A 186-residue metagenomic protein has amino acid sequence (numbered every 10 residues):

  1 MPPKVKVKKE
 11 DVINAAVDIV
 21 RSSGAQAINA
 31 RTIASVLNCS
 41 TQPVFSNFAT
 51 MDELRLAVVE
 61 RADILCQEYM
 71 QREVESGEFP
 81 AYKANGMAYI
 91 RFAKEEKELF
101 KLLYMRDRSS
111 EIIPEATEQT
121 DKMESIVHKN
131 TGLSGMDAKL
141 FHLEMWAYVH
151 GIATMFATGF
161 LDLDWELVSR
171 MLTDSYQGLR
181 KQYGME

Functional and structural regions predicted by a protein language model:
M1-V7, G184-E186: N-terminal intrinsically disordered/low-complexity leader segments
D11, A15, I19-E53, A57: Helix-turn-helix
D11-D18, S22, E53-S76, P80 (+8 more regions): Alpha-helical structural segments
L99-L102, A147-D164, G178-E186: Amphipathic C-terminal alpha-helical segment
R108-G135, K139-E144, R170-G184: Amphipathic alpha-helical packing segments from all-alpha helical-bundle domains
